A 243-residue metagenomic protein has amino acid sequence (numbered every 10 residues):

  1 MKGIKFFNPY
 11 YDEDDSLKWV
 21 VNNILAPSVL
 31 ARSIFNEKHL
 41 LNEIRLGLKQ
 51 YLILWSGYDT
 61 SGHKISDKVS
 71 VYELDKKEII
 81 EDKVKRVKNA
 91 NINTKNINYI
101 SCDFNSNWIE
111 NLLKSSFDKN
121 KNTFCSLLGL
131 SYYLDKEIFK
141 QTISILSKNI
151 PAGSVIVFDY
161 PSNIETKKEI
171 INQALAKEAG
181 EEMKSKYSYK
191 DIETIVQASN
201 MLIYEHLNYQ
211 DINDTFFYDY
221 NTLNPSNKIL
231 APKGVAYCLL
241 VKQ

Functional and structural regions predicted by a protein language model:
M1-C102: Rossmann-like AdoMet
Y99, N107-N111, Y133-K148: A short, conserved alpha-helix within the catalytic core of class I
I109-K119: Short amphipathic alpha-helix with an adjacent loop that forms part of the alpha/beta core around
F117, K121-I138: A short SAM/SAH-binding and catalytic strip from SAM-dependent methyltransferases
F124, N149-I164: Conserved beta-strand signature within the Rossmann-like core of class I S-adenosyl-L-methionine
K167-E182: Short, glycine-/aromatic-enriched active-site segment of Class I SAM-dependent methyltransferases
M183-Y209: Short alpha-helix
F216-Q243: Core SAM-dependent methyltransferase catalytic element
